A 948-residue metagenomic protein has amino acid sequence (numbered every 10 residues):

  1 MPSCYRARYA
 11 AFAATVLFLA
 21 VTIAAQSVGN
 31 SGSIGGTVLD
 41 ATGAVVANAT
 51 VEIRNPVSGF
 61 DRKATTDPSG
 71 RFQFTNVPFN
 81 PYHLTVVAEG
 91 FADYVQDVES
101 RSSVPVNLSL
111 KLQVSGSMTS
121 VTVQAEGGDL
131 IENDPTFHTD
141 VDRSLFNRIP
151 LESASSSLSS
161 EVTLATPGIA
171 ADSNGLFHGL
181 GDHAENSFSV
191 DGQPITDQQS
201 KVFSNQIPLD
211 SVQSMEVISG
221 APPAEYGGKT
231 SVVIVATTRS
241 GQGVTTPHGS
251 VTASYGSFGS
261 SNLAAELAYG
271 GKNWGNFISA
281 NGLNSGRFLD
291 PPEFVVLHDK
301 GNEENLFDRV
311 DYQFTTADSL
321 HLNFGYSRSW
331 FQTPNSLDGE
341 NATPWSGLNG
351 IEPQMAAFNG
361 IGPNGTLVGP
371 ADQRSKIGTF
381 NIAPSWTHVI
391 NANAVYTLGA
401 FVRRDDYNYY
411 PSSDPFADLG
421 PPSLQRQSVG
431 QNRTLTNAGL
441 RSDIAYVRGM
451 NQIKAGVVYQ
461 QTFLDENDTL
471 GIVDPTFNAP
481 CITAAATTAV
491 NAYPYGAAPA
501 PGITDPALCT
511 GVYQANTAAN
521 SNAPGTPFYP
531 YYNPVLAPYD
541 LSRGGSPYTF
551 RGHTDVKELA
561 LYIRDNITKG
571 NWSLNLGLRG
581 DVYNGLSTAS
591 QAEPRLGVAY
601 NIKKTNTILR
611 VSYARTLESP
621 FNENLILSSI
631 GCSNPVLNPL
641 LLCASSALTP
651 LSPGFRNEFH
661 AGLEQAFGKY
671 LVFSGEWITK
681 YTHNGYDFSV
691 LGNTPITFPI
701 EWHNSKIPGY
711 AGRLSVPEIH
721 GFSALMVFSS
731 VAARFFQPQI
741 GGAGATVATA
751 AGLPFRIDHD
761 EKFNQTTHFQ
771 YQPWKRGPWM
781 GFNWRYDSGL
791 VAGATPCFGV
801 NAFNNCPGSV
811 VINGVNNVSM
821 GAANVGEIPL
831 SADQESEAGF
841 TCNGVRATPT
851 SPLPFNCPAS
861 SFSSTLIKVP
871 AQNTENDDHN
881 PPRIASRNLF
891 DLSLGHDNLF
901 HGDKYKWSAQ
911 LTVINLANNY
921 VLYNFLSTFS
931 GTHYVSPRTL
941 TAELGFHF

Functional and structural regions predicted by a protein language model:
P2-T136, P194: Periplasm-facing N-terminal accessory domains of Gram-negative outer-membrane beta-barrel systems
F91-Q113, S117-P223, V233, T237-G241 (+3 more regions): Periplasmic N-terminal accessory/gating domains of Gram-negative outer-membrane beta-barrel systems
D197-Q198, D210-S214, P223-L306, A317-D318 (+1 more regions): Outer-membrane beta-barrel translocator/receptor signature
Y255-N284, F294-S336, R374-Y396, P594 (+1 more regions): Transmembrane beta-barrel wall of Gram-negative outer-membrane proteins
S336-D338, L586, Y600, K604-E658 (+4 more regions): Surface-exposed extracellular loop regions of Gram-negative outer-membrane beta-barrel proteins, predominantly
T397-F401, Y407-Y409, N601, L642-C643 (+4 more regions): Membrane-embedded beta-barrel scaffold of Gram-negative outer-membrane proteins
T568-N571, W677-Y681, P699-P796, C857: Gram-negative outer-membrane beta-barrel transporters
R785-P870, I884-L889, H896-F948: C-terminal beta-signal and adjacent terminal beta-strands/loops of Gram-negative outer-membrane beta-barrel proteins
